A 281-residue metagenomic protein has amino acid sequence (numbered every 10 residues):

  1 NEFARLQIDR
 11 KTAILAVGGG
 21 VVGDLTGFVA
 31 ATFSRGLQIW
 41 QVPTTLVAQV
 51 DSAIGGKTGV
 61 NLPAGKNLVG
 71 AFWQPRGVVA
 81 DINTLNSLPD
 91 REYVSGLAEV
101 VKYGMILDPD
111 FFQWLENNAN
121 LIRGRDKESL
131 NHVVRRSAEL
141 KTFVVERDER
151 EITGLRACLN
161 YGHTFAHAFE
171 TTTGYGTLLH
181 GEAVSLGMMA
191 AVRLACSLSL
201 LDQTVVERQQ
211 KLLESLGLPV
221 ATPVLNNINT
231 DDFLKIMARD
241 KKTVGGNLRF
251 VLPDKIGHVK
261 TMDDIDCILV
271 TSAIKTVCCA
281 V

Functional and structural regions predicted by a protein language model:
N1-W40: N-terminal small/polar loop signature for handling phosphorylated ligands or for N-terminal nucleophile
A16-G18, Q41, V79, N160 (+1 more regions): Short beta-strand segments
V17-G19, P43, L179-E182: Active-site nucleophile and cofactor-binding loops and adjacent substrate-binding regions of central metabolic enzymes
G18-G20, D51, G162: Conserved phosphate-binding and hydrolysis motifs of nucleotide-dependent enzymes
G27-L121: A glycine/threonine-rich phosphate-anchoring loop and its flanking beta-alpha core in nucleotide/phosphate-binding
A98-V100, L200-V281: C-terminal charged capping/lid subdomain of soluble metabolic enzymes
N118-D231: Active-site segments that bind and position negatively charged phosphate/pyrophosphate groups
